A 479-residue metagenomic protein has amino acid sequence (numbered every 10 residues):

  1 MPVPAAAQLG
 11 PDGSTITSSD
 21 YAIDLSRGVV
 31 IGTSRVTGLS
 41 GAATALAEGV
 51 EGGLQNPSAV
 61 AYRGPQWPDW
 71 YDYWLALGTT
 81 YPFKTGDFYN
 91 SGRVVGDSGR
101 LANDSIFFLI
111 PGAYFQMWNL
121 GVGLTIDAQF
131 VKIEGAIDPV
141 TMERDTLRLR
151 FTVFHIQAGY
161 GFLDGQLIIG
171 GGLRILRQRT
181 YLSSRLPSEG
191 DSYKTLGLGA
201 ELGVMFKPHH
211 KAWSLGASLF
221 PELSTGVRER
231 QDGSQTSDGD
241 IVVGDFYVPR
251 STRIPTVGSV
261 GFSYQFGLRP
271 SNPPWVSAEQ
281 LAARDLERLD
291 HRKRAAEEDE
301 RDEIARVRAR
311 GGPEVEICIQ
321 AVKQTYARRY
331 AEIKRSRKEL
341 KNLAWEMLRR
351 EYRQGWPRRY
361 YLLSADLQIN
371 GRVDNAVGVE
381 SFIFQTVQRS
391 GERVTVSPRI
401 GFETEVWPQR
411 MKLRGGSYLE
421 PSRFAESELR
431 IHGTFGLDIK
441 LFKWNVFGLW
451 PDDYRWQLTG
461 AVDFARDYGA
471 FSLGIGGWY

Functional and structural regions predicted by a protein language model:
V3-A7: Sec/Tat signal peptide C-region and signal peptidase I cleavage site
L9-Y479: Subset of outer-membrane beta-barrel
